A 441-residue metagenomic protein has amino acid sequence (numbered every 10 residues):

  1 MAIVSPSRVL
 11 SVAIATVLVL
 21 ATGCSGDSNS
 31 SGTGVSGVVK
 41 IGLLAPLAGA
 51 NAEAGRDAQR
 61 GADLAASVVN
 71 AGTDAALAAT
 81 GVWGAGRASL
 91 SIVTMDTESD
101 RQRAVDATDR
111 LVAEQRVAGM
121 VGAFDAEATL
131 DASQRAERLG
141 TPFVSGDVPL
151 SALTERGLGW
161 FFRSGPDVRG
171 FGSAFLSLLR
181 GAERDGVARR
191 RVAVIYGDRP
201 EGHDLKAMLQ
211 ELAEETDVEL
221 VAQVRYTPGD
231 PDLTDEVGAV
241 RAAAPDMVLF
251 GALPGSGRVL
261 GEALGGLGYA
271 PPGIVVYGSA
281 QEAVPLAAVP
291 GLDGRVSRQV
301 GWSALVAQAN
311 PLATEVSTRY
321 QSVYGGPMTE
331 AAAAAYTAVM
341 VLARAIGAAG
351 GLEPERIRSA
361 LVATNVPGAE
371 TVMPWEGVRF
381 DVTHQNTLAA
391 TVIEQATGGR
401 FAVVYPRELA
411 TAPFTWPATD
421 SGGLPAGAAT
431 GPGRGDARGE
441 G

Functional and structural regions predicted by a protein language model:
M1-A13: Bacterial N-terminal signal peptides that target proteins for export
L20-G23: C-terminal motif of bacterial Sec signal peptides marking the signal peptidase cleavage site
S28-G34, E53-D57, G72-E155, S164 (+2 more regions): Beta-alpha junction/loop-to-helix N-cap segments that form part of ligand/metal-binding clefts
G32-V35, G42-A65, V69, D96-R101 (+4 more regions): Extracytoplasmic "Venus flytrap"
L47-A50, T97-Q102, D125-L130, V148-L153 (+7 more regions): Solvent-exposed loop/turn segments at secondary-structure junctions within structured extracellular/periplasmic domains
V117-Q223, A270-S297: Extracytoplasmic ligand/sensor domains, especially the bilobed periplasmic-binding protein
L264-Y336, G347, V404-G439: Extracellular/periplasmic periplasmic-binding protein-like sensory domains
R319-A332, A343-V404: Segments of small-molecule ligand-sensing domains
